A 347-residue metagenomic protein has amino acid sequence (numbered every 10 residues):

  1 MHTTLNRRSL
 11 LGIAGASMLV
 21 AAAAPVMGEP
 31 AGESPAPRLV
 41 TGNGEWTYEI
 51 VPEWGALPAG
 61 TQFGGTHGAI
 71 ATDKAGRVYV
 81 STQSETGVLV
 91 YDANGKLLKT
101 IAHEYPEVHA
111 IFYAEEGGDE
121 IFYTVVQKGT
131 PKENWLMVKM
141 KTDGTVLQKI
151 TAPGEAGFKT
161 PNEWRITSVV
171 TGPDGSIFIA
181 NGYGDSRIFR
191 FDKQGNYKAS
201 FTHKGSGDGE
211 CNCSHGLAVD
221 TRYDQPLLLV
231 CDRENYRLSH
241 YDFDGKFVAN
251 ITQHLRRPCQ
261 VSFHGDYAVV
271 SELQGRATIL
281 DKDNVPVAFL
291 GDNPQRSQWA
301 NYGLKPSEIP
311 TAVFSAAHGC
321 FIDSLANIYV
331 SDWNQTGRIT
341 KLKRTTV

Functional and structural regions predicted by a protein language model:
M1-M18: N-terminal secretory signal peptides and thylakoid transit peptides that target proteins across membranes
A31-P52: Blade/loop signatures of beta-propeller domains
P52-Q83: Beta-strand-rich domains and repeat architectures in extracellular enzymes and scaffolds, especially beta-propellers
P52-T61, L147-T160, W164, K198-G209 (+1 more regions): Surface-exposed loop and turn segments in beta-propeller and other repeat-based domains that flank or scaffold
Q62-K74, Y105-G118, E155-S176, S206-L227 (+4 more regions): Beta-rich, blade/repeat-based domains predominating in secreted/periplasmic proteins but also intracellular
R77-Y79, I121-Y123, I177-F178, L227-L229 (+2 more regions): Conserved beta-propeller blade signature
G87, A93-D119, V126-Q127: Blade-loop segments of beta-propeller domains
A316-V347: Blade-level signature of beta-propeller repeat domains, shared across WD40, Kelch, NHL, RCC1 and BNR/Asp-box propellers
